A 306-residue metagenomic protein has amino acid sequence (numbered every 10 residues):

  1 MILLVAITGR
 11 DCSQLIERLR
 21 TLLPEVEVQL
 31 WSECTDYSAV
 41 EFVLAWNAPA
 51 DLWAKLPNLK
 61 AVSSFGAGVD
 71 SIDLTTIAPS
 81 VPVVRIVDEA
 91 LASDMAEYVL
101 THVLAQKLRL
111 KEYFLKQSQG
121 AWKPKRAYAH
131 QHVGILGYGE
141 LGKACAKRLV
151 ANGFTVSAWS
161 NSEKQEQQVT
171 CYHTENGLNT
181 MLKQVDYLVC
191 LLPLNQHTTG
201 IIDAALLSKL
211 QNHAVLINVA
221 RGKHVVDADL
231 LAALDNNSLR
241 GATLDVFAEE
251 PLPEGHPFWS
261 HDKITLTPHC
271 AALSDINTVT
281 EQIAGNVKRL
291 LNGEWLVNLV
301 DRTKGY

Functional and structural regions predicted by a protein language model:
M1-V40: N-terminal glycine-/charge-rich "phosphate-binding" loop or analogous flexible N-terminal tail
V28-A39, A50-W53, V169-Q184: Short acidic low-complexity segments
E41-F114: Phosphate/diphosphate ligand-binding glycine-rich loop within oxidoreductases
Y98-K125, N277-T278, Q282-G285, R289: A charged, well-structured terminal subsegment
E112-A144, C171: Glycine-rich NAD(P)-binding loop of Rossmann-like domains
N152-Q168: NAD(P)-binding Rossmann-fold cofactor-contacting core
E163-P257: Rossmann-like adenosine-cofactor binding region
H213, V219-Y306: Rossmann-like dinucleotide-binding domain for NAD(H)/NADP(H)
